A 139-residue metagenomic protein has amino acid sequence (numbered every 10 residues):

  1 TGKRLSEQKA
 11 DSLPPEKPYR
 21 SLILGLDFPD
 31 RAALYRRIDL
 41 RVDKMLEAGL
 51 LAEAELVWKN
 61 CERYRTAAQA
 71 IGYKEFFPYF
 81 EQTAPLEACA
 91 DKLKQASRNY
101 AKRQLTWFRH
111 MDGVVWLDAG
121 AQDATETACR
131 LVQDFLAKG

Functional and structural regions predicted by a protein language model:
T1-G139: Phosphate/pyrophosphate-binding catalytic cores of soluble transferases and nucleic-acid-acting enzymes
